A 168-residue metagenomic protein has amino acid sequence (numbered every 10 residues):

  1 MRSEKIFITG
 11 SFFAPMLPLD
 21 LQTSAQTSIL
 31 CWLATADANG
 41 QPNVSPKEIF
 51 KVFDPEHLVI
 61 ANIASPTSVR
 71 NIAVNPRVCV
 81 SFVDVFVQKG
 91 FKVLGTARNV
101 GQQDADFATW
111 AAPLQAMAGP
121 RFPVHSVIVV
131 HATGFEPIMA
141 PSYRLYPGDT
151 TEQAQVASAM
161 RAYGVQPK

Functional and structural regions predicted by a protein language model:
R2, I6-L58: N-terminal structural module
R2-F12, R98-K168: C-terminal edge-of-domain segments
Q26-S28, F53-P55, A64, A73-R77 (+2 more regions): Short connector loops at helix/strand junctions that flank enzyme active sites, especially segments positioning acidic
W32, C79-V83, V129: Short, hydrophobic/aromatic-rich beta-strand segments within well-structured domains
G40, N71-I72, V130: Buried hydrophobic positions in well-ordered alpha/beta secondary-structure cores of metabolic enzymes
L58-A61, I128-V130: Short hydrophobic-aromatic micro-motifs
I60-I63, V83: Short His-Asn-centered micro-motif
T67-P113: Short, structured beta-strand-loop surface elements
